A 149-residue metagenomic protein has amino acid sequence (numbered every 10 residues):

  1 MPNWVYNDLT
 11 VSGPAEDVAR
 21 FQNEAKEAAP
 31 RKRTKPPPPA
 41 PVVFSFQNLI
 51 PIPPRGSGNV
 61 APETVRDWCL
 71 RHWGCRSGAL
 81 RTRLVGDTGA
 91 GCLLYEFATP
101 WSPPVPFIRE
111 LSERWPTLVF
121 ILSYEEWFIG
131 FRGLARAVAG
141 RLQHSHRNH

Functional and structural regions predicted by a protein language model:
M1-H149: Long, contiguous binding/interaction regions
